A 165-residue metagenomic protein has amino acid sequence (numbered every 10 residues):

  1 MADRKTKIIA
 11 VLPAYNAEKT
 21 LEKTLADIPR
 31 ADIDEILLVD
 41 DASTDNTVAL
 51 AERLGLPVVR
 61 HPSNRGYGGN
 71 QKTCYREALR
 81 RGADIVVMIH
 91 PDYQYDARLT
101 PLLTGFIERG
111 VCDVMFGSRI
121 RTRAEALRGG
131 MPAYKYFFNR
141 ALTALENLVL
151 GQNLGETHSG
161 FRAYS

Functional and structural regions predicted by a protein language model:
K7-I9: Cell-envelope/extracellular polymer assembly enzymes that use nucleotide-activated donors
A14, V39-D41, H61: Conserved sequence signature across two-component system core domains
Y15-R30: Short, well-formed alpha-helical segments that are part of the catalytic scaffolds of diverse glycosyltransferases
A17-T20, S43, D96: Donor nucleotide-sugar binding loop of glycosyltransferases
D40-V48: A conserved acidic beta->alpha catalytic loop
A42, G66, Q94: A short, conserved beta-strand element in the Rossmann-like catalytic core that flanks the donor/metal-binding loop
V59, S63-R80, A97-Y164: Acceptor/aglycone-binding surface of glycosyltransferases and processive sugar-polymer synthases
A83-D92: Short beta-strand-to-loop acidic/aromatic patch adjacent to the donor-nucleotide binding site
